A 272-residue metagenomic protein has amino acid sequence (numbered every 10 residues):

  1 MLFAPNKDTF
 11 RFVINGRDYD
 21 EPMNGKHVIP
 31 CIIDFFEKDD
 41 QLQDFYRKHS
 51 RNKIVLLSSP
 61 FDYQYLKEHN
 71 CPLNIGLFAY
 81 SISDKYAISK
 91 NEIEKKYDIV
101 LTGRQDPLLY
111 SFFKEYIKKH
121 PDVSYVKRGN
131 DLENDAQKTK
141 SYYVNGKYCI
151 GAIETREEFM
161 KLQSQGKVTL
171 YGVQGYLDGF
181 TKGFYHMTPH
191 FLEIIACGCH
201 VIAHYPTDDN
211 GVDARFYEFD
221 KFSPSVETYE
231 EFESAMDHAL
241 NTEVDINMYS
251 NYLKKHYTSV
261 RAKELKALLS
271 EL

Functional and structural regions predicted by a protein language model:
M1-D8, V13-D18, M23-G25, F35-D44 (+2 more regions): Nucleotide-sugar donor-binding catalytic core of glycosyltransferases
I29-I32, Y46-R47: A basic- and aromatic-enriched beta-loop-alpha substructure that forms the phosphate/nucleotide- and DNA/RNA-contacting
P30, V100-T102, Y252: Short catalytic-loop micro-motif centered on adjacent basic/acidic residues
N52-K53: Short loop->beta transition adjacent to catalytic acidic/histidine clusters or analogous donor-positioning motifs
F216-V226: A short acidic/histidine/glycine-rich donor-binding loop in glycosyltransferase catalytic cores
P224-V244: C-terminal "capping" alpha-helix adjacent to the active site of nucleotide-linked donor transferases in cell-envelope
D237-L272: A charged, aromatic-enriched C-terminal amphipathic alpha-helix characteristic of glycosyltransferases across folds
